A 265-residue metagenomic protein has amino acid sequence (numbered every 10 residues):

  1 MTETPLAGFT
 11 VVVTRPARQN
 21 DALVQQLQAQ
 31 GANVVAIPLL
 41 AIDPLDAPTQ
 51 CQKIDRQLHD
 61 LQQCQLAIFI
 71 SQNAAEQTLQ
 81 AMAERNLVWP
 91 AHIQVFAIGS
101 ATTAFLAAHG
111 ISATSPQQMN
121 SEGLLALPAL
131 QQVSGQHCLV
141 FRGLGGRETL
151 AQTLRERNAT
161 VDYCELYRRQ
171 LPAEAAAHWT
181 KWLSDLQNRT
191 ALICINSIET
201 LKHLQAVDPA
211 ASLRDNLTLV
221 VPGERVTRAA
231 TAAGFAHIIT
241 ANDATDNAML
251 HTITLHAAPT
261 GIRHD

Functional and structural regions predicted by a protein language model:
M1-D265: Signature of uroporphyrinogen-III synthase
